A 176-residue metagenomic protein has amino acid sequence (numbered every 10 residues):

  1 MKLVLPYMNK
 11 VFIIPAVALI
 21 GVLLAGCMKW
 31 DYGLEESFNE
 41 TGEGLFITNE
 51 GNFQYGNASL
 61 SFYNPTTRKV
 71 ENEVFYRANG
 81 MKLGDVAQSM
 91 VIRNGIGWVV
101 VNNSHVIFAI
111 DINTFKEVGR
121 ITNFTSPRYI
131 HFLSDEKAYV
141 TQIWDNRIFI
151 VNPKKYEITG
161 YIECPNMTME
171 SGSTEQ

Functional and structural regions predicted by a protein language model:
M1-G26: Sec-dependent bacterial lipoprotein signal peptides
G26-Q176: Predominantly soluble domains enriched in secretory-pathway, periplasmic, or organellar proteins
